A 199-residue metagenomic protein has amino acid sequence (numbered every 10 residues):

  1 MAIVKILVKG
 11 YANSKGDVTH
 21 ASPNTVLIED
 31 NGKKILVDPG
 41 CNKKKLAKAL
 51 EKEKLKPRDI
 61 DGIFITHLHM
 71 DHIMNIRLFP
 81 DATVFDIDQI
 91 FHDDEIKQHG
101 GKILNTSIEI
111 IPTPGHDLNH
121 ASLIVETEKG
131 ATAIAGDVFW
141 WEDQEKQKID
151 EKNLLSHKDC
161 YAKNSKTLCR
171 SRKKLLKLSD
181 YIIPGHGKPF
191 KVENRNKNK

Functional and structural regions predicted by a protein language model:
M1-G32, K166, K174-L178, N194-K199: Zn-dependent metallo-beta-lactamase
M1-V4, E29-I35, G101-E109, T127-A131: Beta-strand-turn-beta hairpins that frame and shape the catalytic cleft of phosphate-ester-processing enzymes
N13-S22, I28, I87-G101, V138-K163: Active-site-proximal loop/helix segment associated with metal-binding centers of metalloenzymes
G16, H20-A21, K34, P39-T106: Active-site HxH/HxHxD metal-binding segment of metal-dependent hydrolases
V37, T66, I87, G115 (+2 more regions): Active-site flanking residues adjacent to catalytic metal/cofactor-binding acidic residues
D59, R77-N119, T127, L155-D180: Metallo-beta-lactamase
I63-I73, P112-N119, I183-K188: Histidine-centered catalytic micro-motifs
L118-K199: Metallo-beta-lactamase
